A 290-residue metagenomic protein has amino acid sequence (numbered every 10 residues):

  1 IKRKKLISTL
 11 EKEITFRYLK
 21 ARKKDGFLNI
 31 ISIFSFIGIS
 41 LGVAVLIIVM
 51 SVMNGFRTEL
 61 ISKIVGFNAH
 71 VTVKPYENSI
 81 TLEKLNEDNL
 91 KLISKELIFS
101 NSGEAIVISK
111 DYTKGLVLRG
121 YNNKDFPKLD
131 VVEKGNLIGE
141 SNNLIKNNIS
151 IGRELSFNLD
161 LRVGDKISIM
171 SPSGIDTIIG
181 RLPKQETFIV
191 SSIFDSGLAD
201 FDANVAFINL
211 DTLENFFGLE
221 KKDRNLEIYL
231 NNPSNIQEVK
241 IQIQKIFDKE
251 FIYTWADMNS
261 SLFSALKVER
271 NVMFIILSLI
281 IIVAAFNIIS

Functional and structural regions predicted by a protein language model:
K2-V43: N-terminal Sec/SRP start-transfer signal
S8-K12, F16, W255-N259, I275: Alpha-helical membrane-protein architecture signal
E13, R17, T58, S62-A69 (+2 more regions): Short amphipathic alpha-helical coupling elements at transmembrane boundaries
L28-N54, K267-S290: Hydrophobic alpha-helical transmembrane segments of multi-pass inner-membrane transport and secretion
M53, R57-N86: Membrane-interface junction motifs in transport/secretion proteins
K84-K91, V132, V239-F247: Short amphipathic alpha-helices in soluble, non-transmembrane regions that often serve as interface/regulatory elements
K91-K221: A structural signal for hydrophobic secondary-structure junctions, strongest on transmembrane helix-loop-helix units
R181-M273: Mechanotransmission and gating elements of multispan inner-membrane complexes involved in transport and envelope
